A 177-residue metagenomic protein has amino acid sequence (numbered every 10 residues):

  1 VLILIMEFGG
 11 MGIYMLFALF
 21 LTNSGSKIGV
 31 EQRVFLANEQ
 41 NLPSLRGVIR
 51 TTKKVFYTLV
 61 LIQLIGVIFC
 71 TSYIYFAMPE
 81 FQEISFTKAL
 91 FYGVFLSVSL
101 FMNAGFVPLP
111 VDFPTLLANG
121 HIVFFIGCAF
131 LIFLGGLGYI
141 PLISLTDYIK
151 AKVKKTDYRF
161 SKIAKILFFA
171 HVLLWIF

Functional and structural regions predicted by a protein language model:
V1-F177: Membrane-proximal intracellular helices of multi-pass ion channels
